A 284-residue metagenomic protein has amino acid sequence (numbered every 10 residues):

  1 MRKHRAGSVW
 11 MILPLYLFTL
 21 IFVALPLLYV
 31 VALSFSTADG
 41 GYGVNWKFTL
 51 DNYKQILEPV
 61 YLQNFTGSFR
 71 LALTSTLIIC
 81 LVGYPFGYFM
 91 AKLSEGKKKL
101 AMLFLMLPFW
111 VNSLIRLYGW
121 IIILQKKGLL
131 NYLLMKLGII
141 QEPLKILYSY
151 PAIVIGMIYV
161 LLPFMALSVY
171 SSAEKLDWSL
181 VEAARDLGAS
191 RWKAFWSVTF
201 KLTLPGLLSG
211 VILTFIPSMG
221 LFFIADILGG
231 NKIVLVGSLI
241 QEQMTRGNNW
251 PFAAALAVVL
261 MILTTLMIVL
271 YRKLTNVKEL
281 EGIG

Functional and structural regions predicted by a protein language model:
H4-D39, K54-E174, V198-F222, I227-G229 (+1 more regions): Membrane-water interface segments at the C-terminal ends of transmembrane alpha-helices in multi-pass inner-membrane
Y42-K47, I122, F222-N248, G284: Glycine-rich helix-loop "coupling/hinge" segments at transmembrane-helix boundaries in multipass transporters
G43-L57: Membrane-topology segments of multi-pass transport proteins
S94-E95, D177, G188, N249: A helix-boundary/kink motif common to multi-pass secondary transporters, especially Major Facilitator Superfamily
K97-L100, L180, R191-K193, P251-F252: Residue-level recognition of membrane-helix boundary sites in multi-pass small-molecule transporters
L180, L274-G284: Short cytosolic juxtamembrane segments of multi-pass membrane proteins
A184: The alpha-helix within a helix-turn-helix
L187-G188, K201: Glycine/proline-centered hinge or cleavage motifs at structural transition points of membrane proteins
